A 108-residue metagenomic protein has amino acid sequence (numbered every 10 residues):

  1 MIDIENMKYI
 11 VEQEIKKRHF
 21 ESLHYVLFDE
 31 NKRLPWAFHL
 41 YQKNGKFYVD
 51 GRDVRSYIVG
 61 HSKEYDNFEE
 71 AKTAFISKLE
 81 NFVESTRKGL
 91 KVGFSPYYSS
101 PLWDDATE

Functional and structural regions predicted by a protein language model:
M1-K32: Negatively charged, low-complexity tracts enriched in Asp/Glu with abundant Ser/Thr
R18, V49-D53, G93, Y97: A generic structural signal for ordered alpha-helices
L27-F28, V59-S62, V92, L102: Local beta-strand/beta-hairpin segments that build beta-sheet-rich folds
F28, K32, W36, E70 (+1 more regions): Short, surface-exposed, charged/polar-biased interaction segments
N31-G60, K78: Short aromatic-glycine-(Arg/Gly/Cys) micro-motifs in beta-strand/loop hairpins
Y57-E69: Hydrophobic transmembrane alpha-helix bundles
D66-N81: A short, charged, amphipathic alpha-helix used as a generic interaction element across diverse proteins
F82-E108: Intrinsically disordered, low-complexity charged/polar segments
